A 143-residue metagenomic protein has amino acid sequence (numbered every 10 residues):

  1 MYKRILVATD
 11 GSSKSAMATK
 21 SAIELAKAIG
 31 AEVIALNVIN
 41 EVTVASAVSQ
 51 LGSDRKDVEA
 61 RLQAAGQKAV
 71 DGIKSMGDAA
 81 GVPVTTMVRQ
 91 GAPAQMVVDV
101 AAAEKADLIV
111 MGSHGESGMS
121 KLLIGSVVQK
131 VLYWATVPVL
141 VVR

Functional and structural regions predicted by a protein language model:
K3-G52, D78-A80: Small/aliphatic-rich secondary-structure junction motif
A31-E32, V82, A106, V137: Short glycine/serine/threonine/alanine-rich loop segments
I34, T85, L140: Conserved beta-strand positions in the Rossmann-like core of class I SAM-dependent methyltransferases
Q50-D54, A103-K105, V127-V128: Short, hinge-like loop/turn segments at secondary-structure boundaries
S53-K68: A short acidic, glycine-rich active-site loop that binds or catalyzes chemistry on phosphate/adenosine moieties
K74-I109: Structural beta-alpha unit
L108-K130: Glycine-rich, Arg-bearing micro-motifs that act as flexible, cationic patches
